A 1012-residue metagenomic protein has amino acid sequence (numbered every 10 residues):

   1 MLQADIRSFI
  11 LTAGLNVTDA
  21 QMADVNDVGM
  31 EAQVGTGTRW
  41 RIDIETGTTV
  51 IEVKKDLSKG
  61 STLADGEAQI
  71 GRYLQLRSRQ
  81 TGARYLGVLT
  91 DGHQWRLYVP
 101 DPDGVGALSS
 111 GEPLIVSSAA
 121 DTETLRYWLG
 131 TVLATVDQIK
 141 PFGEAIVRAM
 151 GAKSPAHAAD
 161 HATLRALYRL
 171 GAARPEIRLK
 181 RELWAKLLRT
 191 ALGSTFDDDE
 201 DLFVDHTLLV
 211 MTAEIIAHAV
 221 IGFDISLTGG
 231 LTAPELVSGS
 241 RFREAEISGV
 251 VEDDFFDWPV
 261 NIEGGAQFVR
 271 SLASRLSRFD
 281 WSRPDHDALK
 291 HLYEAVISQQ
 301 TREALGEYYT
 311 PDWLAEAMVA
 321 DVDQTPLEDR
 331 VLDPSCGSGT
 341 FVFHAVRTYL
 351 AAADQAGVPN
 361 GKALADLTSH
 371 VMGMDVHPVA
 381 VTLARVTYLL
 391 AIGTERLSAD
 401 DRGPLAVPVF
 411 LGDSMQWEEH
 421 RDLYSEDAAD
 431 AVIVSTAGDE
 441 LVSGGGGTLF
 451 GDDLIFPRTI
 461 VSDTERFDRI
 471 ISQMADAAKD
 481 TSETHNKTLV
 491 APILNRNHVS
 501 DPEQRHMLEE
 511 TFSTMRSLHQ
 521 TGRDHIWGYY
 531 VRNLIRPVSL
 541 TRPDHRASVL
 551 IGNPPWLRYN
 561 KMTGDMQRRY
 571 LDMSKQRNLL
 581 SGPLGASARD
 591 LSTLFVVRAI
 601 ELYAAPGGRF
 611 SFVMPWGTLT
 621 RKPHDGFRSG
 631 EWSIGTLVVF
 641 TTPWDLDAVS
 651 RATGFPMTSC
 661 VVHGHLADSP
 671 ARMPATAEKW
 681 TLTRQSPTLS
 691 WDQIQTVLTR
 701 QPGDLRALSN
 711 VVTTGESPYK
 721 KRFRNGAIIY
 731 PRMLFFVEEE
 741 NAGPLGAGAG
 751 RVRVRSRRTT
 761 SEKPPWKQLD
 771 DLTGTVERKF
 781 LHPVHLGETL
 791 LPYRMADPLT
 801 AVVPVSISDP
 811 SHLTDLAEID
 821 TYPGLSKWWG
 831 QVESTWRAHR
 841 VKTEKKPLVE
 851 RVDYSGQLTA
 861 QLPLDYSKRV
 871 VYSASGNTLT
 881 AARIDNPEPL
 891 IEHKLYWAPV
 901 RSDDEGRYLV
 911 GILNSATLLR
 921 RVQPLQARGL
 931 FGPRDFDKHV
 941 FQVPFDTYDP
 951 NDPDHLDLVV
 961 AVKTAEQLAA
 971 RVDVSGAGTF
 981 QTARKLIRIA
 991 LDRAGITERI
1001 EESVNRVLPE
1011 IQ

Functional and structural regions predicted by a protein language model:
M1-M30: Acidic-basic catalytic patches of nuclease active cores, encompassing PD-(D/E)XK and other metal-cofactor nuclease
R7-T12, Q69-G87, T387-T394, S592-Y603 (+1 more regions): Metal-dependent nuclease catalytic cores in nucleic-acid-processing enzymes, especially RNase H-like/related
T36-R39, Y98-L133, D137-K140, W313 (+14 more regions): Signature of N6-adenine DNA methyltransferases within the class I
T36-T38, I42, G47-T62, G71-I262 (+9 more regions): Charged, often flexible domain-edge or linker segments that flank or initiate folded functional domains
K55, R558, T593, I600 (+3 more regions): Polybasic, glycine- and aromatic-enriched phosphate-binding surface used to engage nucleic acids
S194-T195, T301, D312-R330, E509-I551 (+2 more regions): Flexible, glycine/threonine-enriched loop-and-boundary segments that flank and lead into catalytic domains of large
L292, M318-V319, R330-V346, V409 (+13 more regions): Conserved proline-anchored active-site loop of SAM-dependent methyltransferases that bridges a beta-strand
G824, V940, P944-Q1012: Non-catalytic DNA-recognition/assembly elements of restriction-modification systems
